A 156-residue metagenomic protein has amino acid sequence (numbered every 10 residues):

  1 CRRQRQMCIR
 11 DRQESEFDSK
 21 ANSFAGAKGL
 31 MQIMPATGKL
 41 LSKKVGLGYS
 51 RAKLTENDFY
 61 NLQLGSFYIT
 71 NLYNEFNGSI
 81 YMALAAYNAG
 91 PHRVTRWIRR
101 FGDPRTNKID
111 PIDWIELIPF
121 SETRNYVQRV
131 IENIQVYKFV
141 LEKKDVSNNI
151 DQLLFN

Functional and structural regions predicted by a protein language model:
C1-I9: Single conserved hydrophobic/aromatic residue that forms the stacking wall/gate of nucleotide- or nucleobase-binding
Q13-E16, L30-K44, A89-R96, R100: Glycine-rich, acidic and aromatic/proline-enriched surface loops and short helix-turn segments that act as binding
D18-K28, G48-D58, L72-Y73, N77 (+1 more regions): Second-shell loop/turn segments in exported
F24-Y49, Y60-T70, V130: Substrate-binding/active-site groove segments that recognize and process beta-1,4-linked N-acetyl-hexosamine
K39, K43-L47, N71-E75, R100-D103 (+1 more regions): Conserved helix-loop functional segments at active or binding sites
G78, A83-K143: Catalytic and substrate-binding regions of cell-wall glycan-acting enzymes that process beta-1,4-linked
K144-N156: Non-DNA-binding regulatory cores of transcription-related proteins, predominantly C-terminal effector-binding
